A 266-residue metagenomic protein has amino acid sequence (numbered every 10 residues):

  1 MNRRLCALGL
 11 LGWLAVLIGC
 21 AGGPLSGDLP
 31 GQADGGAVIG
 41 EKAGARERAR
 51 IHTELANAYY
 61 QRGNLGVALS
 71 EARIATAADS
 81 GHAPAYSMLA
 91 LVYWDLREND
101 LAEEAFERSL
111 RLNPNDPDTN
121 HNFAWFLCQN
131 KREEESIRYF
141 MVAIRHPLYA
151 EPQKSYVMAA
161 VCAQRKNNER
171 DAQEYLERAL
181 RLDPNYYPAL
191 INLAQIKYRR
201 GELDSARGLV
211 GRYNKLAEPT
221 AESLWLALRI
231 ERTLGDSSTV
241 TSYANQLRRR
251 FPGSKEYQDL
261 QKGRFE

Functional and structural regions predicted by a protein language model:
V16-G40: Bacterial Sec signal peptide processing site at the extreme N-terminus
G44, A78, L112, H146-L148 (+3 more regions): Structural marker of alpha-solenoid helical repeat scaffolds
G44-A78, D95: Alpha-helical segment of the N-proximal tetratricopeptide repeat
R48, H82, D116, A150-P152 (+3 more regions): Residue-level recognition of tetratricopeptide repeat
E54, M88, N122, Y156-M158 (+2 more regions): Canonical tetratricopeptide repeat
G63-E71, L96-R108, N130-V142, K154 (+3 more regions): Structural signature of tandem alpha-helical TPR/SEL1-like repeats, specifically the intra-repeat loop/turn
A85, T119, Q153-S155, A189 (+2 more regions): TPR alpha-solenoid repeat register
